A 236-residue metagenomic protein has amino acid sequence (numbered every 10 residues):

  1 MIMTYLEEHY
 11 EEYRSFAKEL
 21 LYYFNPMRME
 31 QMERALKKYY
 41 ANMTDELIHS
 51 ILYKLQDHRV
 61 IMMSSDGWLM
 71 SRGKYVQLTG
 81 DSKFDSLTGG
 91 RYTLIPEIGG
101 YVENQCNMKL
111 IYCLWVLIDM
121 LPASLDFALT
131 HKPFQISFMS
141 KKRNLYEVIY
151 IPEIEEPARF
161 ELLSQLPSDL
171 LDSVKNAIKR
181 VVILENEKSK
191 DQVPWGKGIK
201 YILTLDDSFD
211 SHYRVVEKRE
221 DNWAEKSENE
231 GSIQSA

Functional and structural regions predicted by a protein language model:
M1-G89: Nuclease-adjacent, charged terminal/linker segments that flank catalytic cores
R28, M70-G73, I95, T204-L205 (+1 more regions): Helix N-cap / beta->alpha transition motif
M62-M63, A128, I183: A structural signal for short, well-ordered beta-strand segments and their strand-loop junctions that often border
S65, K141-K142, E153-I154, L184-K190: Short, flexible beta-strand-to-coil junctions
K74-Y75, K141-K142, R219-D221: Secondary-structure transition/turn motif
L87-E97: Positively charged, aromatic-accented nucleic-acid-binding surfaces
I95-N176: Exposed, interaction-prone assembly regions rather than primary DNA-binding/catalytic cores
R159-A236: C-terminal regulatory/effector modules of DNA-binding transcriptional regulators
